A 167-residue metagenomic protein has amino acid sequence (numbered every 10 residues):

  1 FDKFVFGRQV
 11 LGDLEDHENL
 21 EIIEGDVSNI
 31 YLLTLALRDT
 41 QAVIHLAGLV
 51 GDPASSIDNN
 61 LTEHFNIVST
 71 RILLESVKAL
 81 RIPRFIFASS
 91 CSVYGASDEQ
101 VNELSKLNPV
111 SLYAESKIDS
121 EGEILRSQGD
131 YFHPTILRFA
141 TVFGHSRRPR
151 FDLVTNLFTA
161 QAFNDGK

Functional and structural regions predicted by a protein language model:
F1-A42: N-terminal Rossmann/SDR dinucleotide-binding element
V10-L11, P53-L61, A96-Q100, R147-R148: Conserved catalytic-core motifs of eukaryotic protein kinase domains, centered on the activation segment
A42, G48-L49: Flexible cofactor-recognition loop at the NAD(P)H-binding site of Rossmann-like short-chain dehydrogenase/reductase
H45, R71-L112: Conserved Rossmann-fold NAD(P)-dependent oxidoreductase catalytic core, especially the SDR/UDP-sugar
P53-S69, N102-P109: Short alpha-helical oligomerization interface
S116: Active-site helix of classical SDR
G122-K167: NAD(P)-dependent short-chain dehydrogenase/reductase
